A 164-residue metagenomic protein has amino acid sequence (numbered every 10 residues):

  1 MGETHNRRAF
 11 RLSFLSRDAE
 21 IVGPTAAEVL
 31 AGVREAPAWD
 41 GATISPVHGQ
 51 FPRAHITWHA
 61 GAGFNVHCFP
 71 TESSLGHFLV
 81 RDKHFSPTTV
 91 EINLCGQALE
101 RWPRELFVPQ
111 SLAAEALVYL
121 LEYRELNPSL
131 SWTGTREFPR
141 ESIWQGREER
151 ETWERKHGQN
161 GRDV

Functional and structural regions predicted by a protein language model:
M1-A38, P70-V164: Acidic, proline/glycine-rich low-complexity IDRs
R34-G76: Amphipathic, interaction-prone secondary-structure segments
